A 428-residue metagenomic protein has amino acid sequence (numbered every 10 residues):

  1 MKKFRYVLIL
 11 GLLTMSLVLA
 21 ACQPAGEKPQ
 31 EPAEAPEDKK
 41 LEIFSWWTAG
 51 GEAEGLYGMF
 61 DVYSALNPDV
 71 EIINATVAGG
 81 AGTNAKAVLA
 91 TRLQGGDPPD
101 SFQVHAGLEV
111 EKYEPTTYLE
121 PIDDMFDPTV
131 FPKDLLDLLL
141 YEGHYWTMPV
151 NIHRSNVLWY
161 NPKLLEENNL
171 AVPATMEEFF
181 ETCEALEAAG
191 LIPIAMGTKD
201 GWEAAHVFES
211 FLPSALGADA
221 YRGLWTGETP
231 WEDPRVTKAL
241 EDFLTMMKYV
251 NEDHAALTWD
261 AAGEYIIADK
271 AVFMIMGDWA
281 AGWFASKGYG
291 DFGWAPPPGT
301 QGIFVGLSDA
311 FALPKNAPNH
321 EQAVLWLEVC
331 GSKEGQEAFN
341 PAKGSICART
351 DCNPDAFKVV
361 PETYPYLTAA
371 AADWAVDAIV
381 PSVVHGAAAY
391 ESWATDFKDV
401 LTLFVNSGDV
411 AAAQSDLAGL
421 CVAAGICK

Functional and structural regions predicted by a protein language model:
L19-E111, T116, P128, V172 (+4 more regions): Conserved N-terminal structural module of periplasmic/extracytoplasmic solute-binding proteins
A35, H105-N156, F180, H206-E209 (+1 more regions): Hinge/lid segment of periplasmic solute-binding proteins
W46, M59-F60, S64, E241-L325: Extracytoplasmic/periplasmic substrate-binding proteins
V62, Y118-P121, W279-G282, D309-A389 (+1 more regions): Mature extracytoplasmic/periplasmic domains
R92, P99-D100, T129-K163, I192-A195 (+3 more regions): A structural signal for short loop-to-beta-strand junctions that line the ligand-binding cleft of periplasmic/secreted
W146-V150, N156, F180-E228, A271: Extracytoplasmic/periplasmic solute-binding protein
E166, A375-K428: Conserved C-terminal helix/tail region of periplasmic/extracytoplasmic solute-binding proteins
C183-A185, W225-A256: Glycine-centered hinge/linker elements that transmit conformational signals in sensory and ligand-binding systems
